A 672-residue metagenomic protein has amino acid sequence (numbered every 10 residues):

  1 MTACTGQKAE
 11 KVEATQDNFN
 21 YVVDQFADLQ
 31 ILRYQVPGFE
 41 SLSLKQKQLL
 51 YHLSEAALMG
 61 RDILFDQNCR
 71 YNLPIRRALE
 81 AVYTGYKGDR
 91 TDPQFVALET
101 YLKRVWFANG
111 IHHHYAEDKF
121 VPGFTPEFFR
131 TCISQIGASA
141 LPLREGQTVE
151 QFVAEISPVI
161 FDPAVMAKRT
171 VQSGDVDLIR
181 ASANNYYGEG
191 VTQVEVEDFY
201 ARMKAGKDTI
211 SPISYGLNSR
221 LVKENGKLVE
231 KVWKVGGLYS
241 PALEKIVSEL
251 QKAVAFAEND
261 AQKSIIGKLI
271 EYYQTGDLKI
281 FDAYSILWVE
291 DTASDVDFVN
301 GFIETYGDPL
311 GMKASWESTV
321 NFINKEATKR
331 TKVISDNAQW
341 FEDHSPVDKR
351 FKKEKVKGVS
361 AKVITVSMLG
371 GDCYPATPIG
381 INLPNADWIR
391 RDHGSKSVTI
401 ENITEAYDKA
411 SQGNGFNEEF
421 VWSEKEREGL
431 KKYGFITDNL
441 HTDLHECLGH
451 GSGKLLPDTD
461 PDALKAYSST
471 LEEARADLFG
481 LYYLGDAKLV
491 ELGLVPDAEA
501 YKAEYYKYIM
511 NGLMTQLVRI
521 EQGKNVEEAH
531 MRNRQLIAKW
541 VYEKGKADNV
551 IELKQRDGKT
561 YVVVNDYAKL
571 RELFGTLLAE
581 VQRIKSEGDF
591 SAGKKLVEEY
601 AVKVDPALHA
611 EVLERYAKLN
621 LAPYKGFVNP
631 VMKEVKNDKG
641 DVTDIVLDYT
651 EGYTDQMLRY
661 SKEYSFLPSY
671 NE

Functional and structural regions predicted by a protein language model:
T2-G6: C-terminal motif of bacterial Sec signal peptides marking the signal peptidase cleavage site
K8-K11, S43: Extended effector regions of multi-domain proteins
F19-V247: Noncatalytic N-terminal accessory/assembly modules of large enzymes
D24, D28-L49, A167-T470, A474 (+4 more regions): Fold-level signature of zinc-dependent metallopeptidase catalytic domains
N72-I75, L79, L98-V105, L243-L250 (+3 more regions): Short amphipathic alpha-helical coiled-coil/interface segments
A327-K362, W540-L613: C-terminal interaction module
L481-I584: Long, well-structured alpha-helical subdomains associated with metal-dependent extracellular/ecto-lumenal hydrolases
D566, L570-E672: Extended, compositionally biased alpha-helical segments that mediate assembly or anchoring
